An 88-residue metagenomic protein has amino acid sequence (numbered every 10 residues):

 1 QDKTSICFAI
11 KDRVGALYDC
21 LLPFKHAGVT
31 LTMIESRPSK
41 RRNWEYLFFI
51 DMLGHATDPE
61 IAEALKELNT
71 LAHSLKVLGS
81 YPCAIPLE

Functional and structural regions predicted by a protein language model:
Q1-E88: A conserved regulatory-domain signal marking ACT and ACT-like small-molecule sensing domains and adjacent regulatory
